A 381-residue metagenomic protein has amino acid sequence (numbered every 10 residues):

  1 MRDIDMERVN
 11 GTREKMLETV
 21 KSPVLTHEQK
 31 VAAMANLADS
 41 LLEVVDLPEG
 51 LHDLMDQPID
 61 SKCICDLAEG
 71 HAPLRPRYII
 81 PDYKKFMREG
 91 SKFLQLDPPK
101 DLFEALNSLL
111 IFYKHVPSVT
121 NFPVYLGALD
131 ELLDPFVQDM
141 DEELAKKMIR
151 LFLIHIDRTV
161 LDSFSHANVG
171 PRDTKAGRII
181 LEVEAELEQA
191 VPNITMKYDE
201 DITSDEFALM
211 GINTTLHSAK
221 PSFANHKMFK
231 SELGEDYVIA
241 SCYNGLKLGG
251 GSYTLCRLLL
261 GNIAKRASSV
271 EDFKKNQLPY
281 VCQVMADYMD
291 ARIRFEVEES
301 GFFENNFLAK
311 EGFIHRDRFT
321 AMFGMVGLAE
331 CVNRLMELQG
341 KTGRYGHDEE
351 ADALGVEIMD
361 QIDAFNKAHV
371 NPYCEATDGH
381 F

Functional and structural regions predicted by a protein language model:
R2-D317, L338, R344-D348, D352 (+2 more regions): Conserved catalytic cores of very large enzyme subunits
V124, H315-C331: Conserved phosphate/anionic-ligand binding catalytic regions in large, soluble enzymes, centered on
E330, G343-R344: Hydrophobic, structured segments
E330-L338: Well-ordered alpha-helical scaffold segments within catalytic/enzyme domains
